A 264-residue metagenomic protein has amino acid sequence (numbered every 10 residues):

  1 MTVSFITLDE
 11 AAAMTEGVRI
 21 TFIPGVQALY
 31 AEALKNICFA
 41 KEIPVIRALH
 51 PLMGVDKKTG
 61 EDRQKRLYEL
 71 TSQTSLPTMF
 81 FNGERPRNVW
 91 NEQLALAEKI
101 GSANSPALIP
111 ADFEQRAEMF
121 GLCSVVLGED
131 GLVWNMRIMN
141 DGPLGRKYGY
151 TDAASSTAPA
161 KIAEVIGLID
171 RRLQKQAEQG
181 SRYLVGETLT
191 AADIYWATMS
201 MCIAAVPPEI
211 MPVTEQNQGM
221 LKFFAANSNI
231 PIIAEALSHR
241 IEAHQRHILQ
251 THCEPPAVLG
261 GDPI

Functional and structural regions predicted by a protein language model:
M1-T2, I264: Universal eukaryotic N-terminal targeting presequences
T2-Y150: GST-like domain detector, emphasizing the conserved glutathione-binding G-site in the N-terminal thioredoxin-like
A33, I37, K161-R172, A243-I248: Amphipathic alpha-helical segments that form well-ordered structural scaffolds and often line/cohere around active
N91-L94, F120, A163-G167, E242: Generic alpha-helical structural signal
G121, V126-G219: GST-like fold's C-terminal all-alpha helical module
M199-P255: Short His-centered aromatic/hydrophobic patch
E254-I264: Acidic, carboxylate-rich catalytic segments that either coordinate divalent cations
